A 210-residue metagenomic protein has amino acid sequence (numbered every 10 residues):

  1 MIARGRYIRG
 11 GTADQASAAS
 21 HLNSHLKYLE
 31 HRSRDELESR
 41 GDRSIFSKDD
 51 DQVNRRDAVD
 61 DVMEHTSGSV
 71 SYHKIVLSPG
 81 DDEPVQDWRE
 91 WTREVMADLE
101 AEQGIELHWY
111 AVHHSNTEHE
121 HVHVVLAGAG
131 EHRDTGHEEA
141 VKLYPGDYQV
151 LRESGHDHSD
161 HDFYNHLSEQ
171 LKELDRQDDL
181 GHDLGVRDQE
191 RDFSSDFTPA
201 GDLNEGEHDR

Functional and structural regions predicted by a protein language model:
M1-E120, V125-R210: N-terminal nicking endonuclease/strand-transfer module with a His-rich metal-binding environment and a catalytic Tyr
